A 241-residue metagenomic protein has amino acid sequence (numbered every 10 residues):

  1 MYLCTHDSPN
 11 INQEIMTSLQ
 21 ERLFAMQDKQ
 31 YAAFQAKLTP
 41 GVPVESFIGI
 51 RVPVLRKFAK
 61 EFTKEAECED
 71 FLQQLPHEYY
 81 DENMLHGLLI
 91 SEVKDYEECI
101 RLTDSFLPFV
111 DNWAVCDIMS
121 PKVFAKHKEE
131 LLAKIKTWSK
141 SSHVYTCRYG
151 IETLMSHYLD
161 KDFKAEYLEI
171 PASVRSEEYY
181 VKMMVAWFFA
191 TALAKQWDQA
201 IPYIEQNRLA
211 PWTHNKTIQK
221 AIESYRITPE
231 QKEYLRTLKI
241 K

Functional and structural regions predicted by a protein language model:
Y2-K241: Alpha-helical scaffold domains
